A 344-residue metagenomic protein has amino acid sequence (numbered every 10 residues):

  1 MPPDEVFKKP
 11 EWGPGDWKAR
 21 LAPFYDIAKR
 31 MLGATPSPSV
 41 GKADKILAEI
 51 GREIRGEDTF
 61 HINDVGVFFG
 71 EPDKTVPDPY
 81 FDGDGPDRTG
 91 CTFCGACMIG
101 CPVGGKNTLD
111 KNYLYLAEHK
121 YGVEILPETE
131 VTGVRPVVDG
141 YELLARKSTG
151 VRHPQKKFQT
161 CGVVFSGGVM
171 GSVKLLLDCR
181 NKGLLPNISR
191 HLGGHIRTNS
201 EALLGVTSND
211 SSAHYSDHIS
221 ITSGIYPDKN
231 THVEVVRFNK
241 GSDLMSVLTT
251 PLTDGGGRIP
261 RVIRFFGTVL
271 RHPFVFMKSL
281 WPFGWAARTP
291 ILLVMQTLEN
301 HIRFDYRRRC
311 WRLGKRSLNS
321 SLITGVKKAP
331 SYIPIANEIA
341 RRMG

Functional and structural regions predicted by a protein language model:
M1-K9: Periplasmic solute-binding protein
K9-E128: Conserved redox-cofactor binding core of oxidoreductases
F24-I27, I50-I54, L116, K120 (+5 more regions): Generic, well-ordered alpha-helical scaffold segments in large soluble proteins
H61-D64, G85-C94, V103-G105, N319-G344: Mobile, glycine/GP-rich and aromatic-enriched active-site lid/loop segments adjacent to catalytic centers
G90, K106, D110, F165-V169 (+4 more regions): Active-site-proximal structural scaffolding
V103, E118-K120, T129, G133-V134 (+1 more regions): Glycine-rich loop(s) and the adjacent beta-strand/alpha-helix scaffold that form part
E124-P127, T132, R342-M343: Cytochrome P450 catalytic core segment centered on helix I
S189-S317, V326: FAD cofactor-binding and catalytic pocket of flavoenzymes
